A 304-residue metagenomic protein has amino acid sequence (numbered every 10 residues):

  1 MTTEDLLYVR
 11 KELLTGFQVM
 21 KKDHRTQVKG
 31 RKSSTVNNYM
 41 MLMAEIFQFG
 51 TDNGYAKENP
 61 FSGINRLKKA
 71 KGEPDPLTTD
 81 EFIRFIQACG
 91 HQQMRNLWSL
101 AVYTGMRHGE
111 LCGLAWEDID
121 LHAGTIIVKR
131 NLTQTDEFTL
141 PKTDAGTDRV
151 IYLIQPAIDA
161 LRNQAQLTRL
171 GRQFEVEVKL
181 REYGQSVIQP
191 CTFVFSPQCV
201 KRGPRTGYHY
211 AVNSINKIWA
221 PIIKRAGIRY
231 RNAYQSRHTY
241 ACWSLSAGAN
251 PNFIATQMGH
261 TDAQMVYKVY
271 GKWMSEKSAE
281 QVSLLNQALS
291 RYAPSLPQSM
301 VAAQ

Functional and structural regions predicted by a protein language model:
M1-E73, R84-A88, G227: N-terminal core-binding DNA-recognition domain of tyrosine recombinases/integrases
V19-D23, Q87, H91-M94, T104 (+5 more regions): Short, basic (Lys/Arg/His-rich) helix/loop patches that form interaction surfaces in the mid-to-C-terminal regions
M41-Q48, R95-C112, C242-S246: Short pre-functional
Q48-N59, A101-L132, N252: Short, charged phosphate-coordinating catalytic segments
Y55-E58, K68-Q87, A123, K129 (+2 more regions): DNA breakage-rejoining catalytic core of tyrosine-based enzymes
K68, P76, L132, T239 (+1 more regions): Catalytic-site neighborhood detector that most strongly recognizes the C-terminal catalytic loop/helix of tyrosine
G113-I119, A255-T261, G271: A short, basic/aromatic helix-end/turn motif that makes direct DNA contacts
A123, D136-D159, N163-G171, L180-Y183 (+5 more regions): C-terminal secondary-structure termini that scaffold catalytic or DNA-interacting sites
